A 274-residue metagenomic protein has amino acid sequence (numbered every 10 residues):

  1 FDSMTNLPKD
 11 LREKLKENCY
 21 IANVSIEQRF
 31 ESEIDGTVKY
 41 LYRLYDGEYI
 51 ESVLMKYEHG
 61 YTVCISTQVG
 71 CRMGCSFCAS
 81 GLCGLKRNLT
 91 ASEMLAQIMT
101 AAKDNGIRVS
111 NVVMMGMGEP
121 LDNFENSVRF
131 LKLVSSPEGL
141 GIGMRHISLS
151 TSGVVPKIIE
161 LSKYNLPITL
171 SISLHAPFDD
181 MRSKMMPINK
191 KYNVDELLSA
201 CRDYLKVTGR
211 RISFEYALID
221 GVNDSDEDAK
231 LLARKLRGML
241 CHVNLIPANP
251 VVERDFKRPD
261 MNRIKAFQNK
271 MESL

Functional and structural regions predicted by a protein language model:
F1-Y61: Flexible, acidic/Gly-rich N-terminal and inter-domain linker regions that tether and position cofactor-handling modules
S32, S66-T67, S80, S150 (+1 more regions): Short linear Ser/Thr-Pro motifs
K56-E93: Canonical Radical SAM [4Fe-4S] cluster-binding loop centered on the CxxxCxxC motif and its immediate flanking residues
L82-N111: Conserved alpha-helical substructure of the radical SAM core
A102-M271: Conserved AdoMet/S-adenosylmethionine-binding subsite of the radical SAM
L274: Binuclear metal-ion centers of metallo-dependent hydrolases, dominated by the metallo-beta-lactamase
